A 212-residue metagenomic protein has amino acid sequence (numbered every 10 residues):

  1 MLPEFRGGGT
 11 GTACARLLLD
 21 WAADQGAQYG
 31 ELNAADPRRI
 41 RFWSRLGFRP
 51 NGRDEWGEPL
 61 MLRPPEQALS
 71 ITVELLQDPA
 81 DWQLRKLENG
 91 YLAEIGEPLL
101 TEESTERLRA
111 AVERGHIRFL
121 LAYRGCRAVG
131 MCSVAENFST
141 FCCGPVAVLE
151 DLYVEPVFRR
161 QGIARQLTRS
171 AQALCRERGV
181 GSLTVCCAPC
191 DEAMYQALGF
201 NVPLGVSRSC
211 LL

Functional and structural regions predicted by a protein language model:
M1-P3, G144-P156: Conserved acetyl-CoA binding element of GNAT-fold acetyltransferases
R6, E31-I40, L183-M194, S209-L212: Conserved beta-strand-loop-alpha-helix junction that forms the acyl-donor binding cleft
G7-D20, R45, V154, R160-A173: Conserved acetyl-CoA-binding loop-helix of GNAT-fold acetyltransferases
A22-A35, T168, C175-A188: Conserved GNAT acetyl-CoA-binding A-motif
R63-W82: Conserved N-terminal entry element of GNAT/NAT acetyltransferase domains
W82, K86-R109: Conserved GNAT-fold acetyl-CoA-binding loop/helix
R109-L121, V148: A short helix-loop-beta-strand connector motif used in the catalytic cores of GNAT acetyltransferases and, in some
L121, R127-E136, V148, Y153: Conserved beta-strand in the GNAT
